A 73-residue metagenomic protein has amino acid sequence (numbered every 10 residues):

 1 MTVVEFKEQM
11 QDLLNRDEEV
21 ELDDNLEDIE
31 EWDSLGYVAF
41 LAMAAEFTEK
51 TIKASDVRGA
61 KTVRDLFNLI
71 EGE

Functional and structural regions predicted by a protein language model:
M1-E19, G72: Thiotemplate assembly-line natural product biosynthesis machinery
L13-E31, T48-G59: Phosphopantetheine carrier-protein modules
S34: Catalytic nucleophile serine of serine hydrolases, specifically the conserved "nucleophile elbow" pentapeptide
F40: Short active-site alpha-helical segment characteristic of glycosyltransferases and processive polysaccharide synthases
V63-E71: Short, cationic-aromatic polyanion-contact patches
